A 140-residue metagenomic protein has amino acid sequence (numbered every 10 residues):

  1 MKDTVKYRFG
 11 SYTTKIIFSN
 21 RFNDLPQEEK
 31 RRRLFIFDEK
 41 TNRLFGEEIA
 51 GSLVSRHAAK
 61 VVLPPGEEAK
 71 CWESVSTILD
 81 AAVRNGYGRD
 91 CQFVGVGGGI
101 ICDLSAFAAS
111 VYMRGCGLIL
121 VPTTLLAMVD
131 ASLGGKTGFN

Functional and structural regions predicted by a protein language model:
M1-Q92: ATP/NTP phosphate-donor binding region
K70-N140: Glycine/threonine-rich beta-strand-loop-alpha-helix active-site module that forms ligand/phosphate-binding
